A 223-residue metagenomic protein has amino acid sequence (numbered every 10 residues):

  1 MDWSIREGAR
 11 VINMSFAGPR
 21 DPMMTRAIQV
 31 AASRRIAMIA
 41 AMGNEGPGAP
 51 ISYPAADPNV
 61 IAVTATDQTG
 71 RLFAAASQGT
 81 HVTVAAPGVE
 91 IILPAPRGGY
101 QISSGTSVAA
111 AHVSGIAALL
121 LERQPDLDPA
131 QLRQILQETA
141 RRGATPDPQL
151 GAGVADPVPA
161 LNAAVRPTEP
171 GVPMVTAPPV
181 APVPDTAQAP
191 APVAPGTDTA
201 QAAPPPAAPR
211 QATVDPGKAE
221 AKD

Functional and structural regions predicted by a protein language model:
M1-P58, T69-L72, P96-S104, V108-A110 (+1 more regions): Substrate-binding/access-modulating region of protease and related hydrolase catalytic domains
D2, R6, R26-S33, A55 (+7 more regions): Solvent-exposed, polar/charged alpha-helical surfaces in well-ordered, non-transmembrane soluble domains, broadly
R10, A74, G88-A155, N162 (+1 more regions): Hydrolase catalytic cores
A37-A40, I61-V63, A85, I92: Structural detector of well-ordered beta-strand residues that form the stable sheet scaffold of enzyme domains
A49, P58-I61, V89, A140: Structural motif
T66: Carbohydrate-associated surface elements
N162, T168-D223: Compositionally biased, proline/threonine/alanine/serine-rich low-complexity intrinsically disordered stretches
